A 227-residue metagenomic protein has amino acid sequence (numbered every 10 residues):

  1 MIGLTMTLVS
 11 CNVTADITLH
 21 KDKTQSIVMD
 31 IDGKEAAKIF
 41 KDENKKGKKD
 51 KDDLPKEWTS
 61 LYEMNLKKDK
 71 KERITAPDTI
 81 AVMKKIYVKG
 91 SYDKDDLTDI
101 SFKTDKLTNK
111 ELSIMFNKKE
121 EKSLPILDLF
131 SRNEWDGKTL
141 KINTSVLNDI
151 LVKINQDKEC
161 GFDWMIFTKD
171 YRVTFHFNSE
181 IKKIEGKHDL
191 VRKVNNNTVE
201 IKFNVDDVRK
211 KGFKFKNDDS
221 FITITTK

Functional and structural regions predicted by a protein language model:
M1-I2: Sec-dependent signal peptide recognition, specifically the positively charged N-region followed immediately by
T7-S10: C-terminal motif of bacterial Sec signal peptides marking the signal peptidase cleavage site
N12-K84: Start-of-domain marker
D69-K227: Mature, soluble, non-transmembrane domains
